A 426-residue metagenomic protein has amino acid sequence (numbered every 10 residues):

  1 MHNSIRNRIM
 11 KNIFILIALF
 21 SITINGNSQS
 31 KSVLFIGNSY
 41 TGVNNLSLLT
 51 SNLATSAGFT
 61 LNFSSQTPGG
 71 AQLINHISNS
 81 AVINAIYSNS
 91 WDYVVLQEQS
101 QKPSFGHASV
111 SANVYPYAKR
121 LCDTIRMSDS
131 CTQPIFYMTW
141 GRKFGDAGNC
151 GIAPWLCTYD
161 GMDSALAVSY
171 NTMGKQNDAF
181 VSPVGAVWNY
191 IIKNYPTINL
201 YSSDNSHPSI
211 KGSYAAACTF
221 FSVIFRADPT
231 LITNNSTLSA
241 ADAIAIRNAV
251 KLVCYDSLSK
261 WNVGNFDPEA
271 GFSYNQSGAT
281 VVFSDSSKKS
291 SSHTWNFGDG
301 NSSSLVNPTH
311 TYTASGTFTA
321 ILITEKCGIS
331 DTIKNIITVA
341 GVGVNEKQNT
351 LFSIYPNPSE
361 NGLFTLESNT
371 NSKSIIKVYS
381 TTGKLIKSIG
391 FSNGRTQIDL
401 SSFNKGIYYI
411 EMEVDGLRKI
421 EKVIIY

Functional and structural regions predicted by a protein language model:
I13-I22: Sec-dependent N-terminal signal peptides
I24-S28: Sec/Tat signal peptide C-region and signal peptidase I cleavage site
S30-L34, Y40-L121, S130: Conserved SGNH/GDSL esterase-like catalytic core that processes O-acyl groups on lipids and polysaccharides
I83-S206, I210: Alpha-helical cap/lid subdomain in secreted, periplasmic, or secretory-pathway luminal O-acyl-processing enzymes
L200, H207, K211, A217-E269: Conserved catalytic region of serine esterases and O-acyltransferases that act on ester linkages in lipids
N265-V342, F352-I354: Extracellular/lumenal mature domains of secreted and surface-exposed proteins
T294, T317-I323, I329-T332, T338 (+1 more regions): C-terminal outer-membrane/trafficking sorting elements
